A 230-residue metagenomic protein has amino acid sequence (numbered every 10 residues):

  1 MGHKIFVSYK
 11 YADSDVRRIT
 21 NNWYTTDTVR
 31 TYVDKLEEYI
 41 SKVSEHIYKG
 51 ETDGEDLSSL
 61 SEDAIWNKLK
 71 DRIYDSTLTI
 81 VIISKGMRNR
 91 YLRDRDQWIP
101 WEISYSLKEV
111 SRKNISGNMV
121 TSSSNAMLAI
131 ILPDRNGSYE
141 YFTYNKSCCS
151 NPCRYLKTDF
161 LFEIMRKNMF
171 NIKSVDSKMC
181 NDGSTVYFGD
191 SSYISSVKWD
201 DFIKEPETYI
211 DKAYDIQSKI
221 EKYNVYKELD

Functional and structural regions predicted by a protein language model:
M1-L78, K198-D230: Conserved N-terminal substructure of TIR/SEFIR domains
K4, Y11-R17, P133-D230: C-terminal interaction surface of TIR/SEFIR-family domains
S14-D27, N89-I99, E140-S147: Short, flexible/disordered intra-domain loops and linkers
S61-K70, I103-N118: Short secondary-structure capping micro-motifs at structural edges
T79-K85: Short, compact, well-ordered microdomains
K85-G86, V110-N114, N118-S138: Short beta-alpha junction loops
G86-R112: Conserved TIR/SEFIR loop-to-helix hotspot centered on a Trp-containing motif with a nearby acidic residue
